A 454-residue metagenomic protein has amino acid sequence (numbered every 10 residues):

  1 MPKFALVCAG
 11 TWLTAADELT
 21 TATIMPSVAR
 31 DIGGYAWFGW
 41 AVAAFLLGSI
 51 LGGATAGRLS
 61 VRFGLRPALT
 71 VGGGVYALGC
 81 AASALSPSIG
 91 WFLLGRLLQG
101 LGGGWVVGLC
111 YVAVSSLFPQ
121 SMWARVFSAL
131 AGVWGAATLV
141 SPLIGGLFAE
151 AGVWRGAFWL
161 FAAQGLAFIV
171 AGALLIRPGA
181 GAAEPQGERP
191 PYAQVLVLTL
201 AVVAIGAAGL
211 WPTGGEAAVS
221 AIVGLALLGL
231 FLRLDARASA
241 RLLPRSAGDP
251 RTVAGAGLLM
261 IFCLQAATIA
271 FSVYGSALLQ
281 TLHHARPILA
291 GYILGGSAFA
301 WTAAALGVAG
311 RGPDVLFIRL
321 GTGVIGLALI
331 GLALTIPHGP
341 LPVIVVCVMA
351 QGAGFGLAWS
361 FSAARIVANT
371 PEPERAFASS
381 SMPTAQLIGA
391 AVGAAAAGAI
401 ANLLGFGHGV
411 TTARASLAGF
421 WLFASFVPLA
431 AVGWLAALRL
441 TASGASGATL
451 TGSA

Functional and structural regions predicted by a protein language model:
M1-D17, T21-T23, G33-A44, I50-G57 (+7 more regions): 12-transmembrane solute porter fold
A5-C8, G74, G132, Q194-V203 (+1 more regions): Alpha-helical transmembrane segments
A22, G108, A129, W134-G146 (+4 more regions): Glycine/proline-centered helix-kink
M25-V28, A113-V114, F148, I176 (+5 more regions): Hydrophobic alpha-helical interface/terminus motif in multipass membrane transporters
G57-R189: Helix-loop-helix hairpins in multi-pass membrane proteins, especially solute transporters
G79, A84, G95, G102 (+10 more regions): Small-residue hotspots
I89, A183-E184, G209-G214, A309-R311 (+1 more regions): Membrane-interface helix caps and helix-loop-helix hairpins in membrane proteins
E150-L259: Hydrophobic transmembrane-helix bundles of small-molecule transporters
